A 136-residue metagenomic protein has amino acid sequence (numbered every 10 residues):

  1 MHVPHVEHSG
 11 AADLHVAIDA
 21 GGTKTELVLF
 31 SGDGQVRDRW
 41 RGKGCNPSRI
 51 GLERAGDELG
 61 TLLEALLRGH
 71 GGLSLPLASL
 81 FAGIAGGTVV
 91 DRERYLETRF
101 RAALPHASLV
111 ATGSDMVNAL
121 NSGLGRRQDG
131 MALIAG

Functional and structural regions predicted by a protein language model:
H2-G10, A107-A132: Conserved phosphate-binding catalytic cores of ATP/NTP-utilizing and phosphoryl-transfer enzymes
G10-D57, T61, L75: Short glycine-rich, Thr/Ser-proximal phosphate-binding strand/loop in the N-terminal lobe of ATP-dependent enzymes
D13-D19, L77-F81, A111, N121 (+1 more regions): Short glycine-aspartate micro-motif
T23-K24, G86-V90, I134: Gly/Ser/Thr-rich loops at beta-strand to alpha-helix junctions that form or flank small-molecule/cofactor-binding
G34, T98-F100, D129-G130: Glycine-rich, phosphate-binding/catalytic loops in enzymes
P47, I84-T88, M116-N118: Acidic, glycine-rich active-site loops and adjacent beta-strand->loop/helix elements that engage anionic groups
L66-L104, L109-A111, S122-G125: Short beta-strand-loop/turn "lid" adjacent to the catalytic site in phosphate-handling enzymes
